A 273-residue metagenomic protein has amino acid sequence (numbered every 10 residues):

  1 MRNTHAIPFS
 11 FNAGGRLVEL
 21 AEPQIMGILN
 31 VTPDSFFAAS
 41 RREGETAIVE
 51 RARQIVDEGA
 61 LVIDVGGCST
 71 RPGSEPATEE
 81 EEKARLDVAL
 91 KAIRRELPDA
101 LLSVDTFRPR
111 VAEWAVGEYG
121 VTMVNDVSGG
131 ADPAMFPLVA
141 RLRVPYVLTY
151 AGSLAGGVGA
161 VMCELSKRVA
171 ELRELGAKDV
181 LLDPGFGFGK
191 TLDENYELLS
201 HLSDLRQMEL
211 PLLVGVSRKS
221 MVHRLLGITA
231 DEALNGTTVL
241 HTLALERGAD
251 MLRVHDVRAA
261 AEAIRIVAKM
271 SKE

Functional and structural regions predicted by a protein language model:
R2-H5, A13-G14, L20, F36-Q54 (+5 more regions): Active-site-adjacent loop and "lid" segments of alpha/beta metabolic enzymes
E50-G66: Catalytic domains of carbohydrate-active enzymes, especially glycoside hydrolases
G185: Conserved Motif II region of HX4D acyltransferases
